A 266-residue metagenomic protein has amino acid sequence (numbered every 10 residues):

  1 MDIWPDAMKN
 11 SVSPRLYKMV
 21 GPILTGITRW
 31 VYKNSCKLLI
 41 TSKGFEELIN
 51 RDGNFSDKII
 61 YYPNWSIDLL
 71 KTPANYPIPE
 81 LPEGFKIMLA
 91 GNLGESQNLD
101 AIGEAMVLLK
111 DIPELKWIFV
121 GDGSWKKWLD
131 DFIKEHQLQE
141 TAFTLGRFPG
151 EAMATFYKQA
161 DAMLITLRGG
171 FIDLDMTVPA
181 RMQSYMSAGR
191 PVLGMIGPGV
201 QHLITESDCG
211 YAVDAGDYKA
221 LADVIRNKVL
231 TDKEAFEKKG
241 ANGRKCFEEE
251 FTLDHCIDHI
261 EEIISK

Functional and structural regions predicted by a protein language model:
M1-G26: Acceptor-binding helix/loop patch of EC 2.4 sugar-transfer enzymes, predominantly nucleotide-sugar-dependent
K18-P73: Donor nucleotide-sugar binding/catalytic pocket of nucleotide-sugar-dependent glycosyltransferases
C36, Y157-D175, R190: Acidic donor-binding loop of glycosyltransferase active sites
S66, P79-Q97, G103-M106, I118: Conserved donor-binding/catalytic core segment of Leloir-type glycosyltransferases
G84, V120, K127-T155: Nucleotide-activated donor-binding/catalytic signature segment of Leloir-type glycosyltransferases, i.e., the conserved
Q201-R226: Change "using UDP/GDP/dTDP sugars" to "using nucleotide sugars
A220, E234-E249: A short, well-ordered alpha-helix in the C-terminal region of glycosyltransferases
L253-K266: C-terminal alpha-helical cap of glycosyltransferases
